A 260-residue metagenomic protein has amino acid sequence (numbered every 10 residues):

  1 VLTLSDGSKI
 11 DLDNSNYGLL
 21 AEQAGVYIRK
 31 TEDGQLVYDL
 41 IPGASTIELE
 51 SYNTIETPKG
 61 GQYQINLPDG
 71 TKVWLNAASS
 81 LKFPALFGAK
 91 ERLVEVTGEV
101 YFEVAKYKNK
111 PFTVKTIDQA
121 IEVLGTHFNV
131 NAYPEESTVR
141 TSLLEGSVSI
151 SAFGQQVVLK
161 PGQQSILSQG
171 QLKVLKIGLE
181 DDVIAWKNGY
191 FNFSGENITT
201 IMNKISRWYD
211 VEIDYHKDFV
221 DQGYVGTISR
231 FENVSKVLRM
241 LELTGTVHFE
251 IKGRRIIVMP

Functional and structural regions predicted by a protein language model:
V1-P260: A residue-level detector for the "anchor" residue at the start of short, highly conserved motifs
